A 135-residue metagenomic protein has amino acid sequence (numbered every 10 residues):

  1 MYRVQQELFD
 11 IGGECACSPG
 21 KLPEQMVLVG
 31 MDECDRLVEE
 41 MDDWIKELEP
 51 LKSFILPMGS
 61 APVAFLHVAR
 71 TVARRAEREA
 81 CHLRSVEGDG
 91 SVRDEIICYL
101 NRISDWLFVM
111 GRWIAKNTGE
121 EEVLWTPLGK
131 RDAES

Functional and structural regions predicted by a protein language model:
M1-S135: Phosphate/pyrophosphate-binding loop motifs in nucleotide- or prenyl diphosphate-using proteins
